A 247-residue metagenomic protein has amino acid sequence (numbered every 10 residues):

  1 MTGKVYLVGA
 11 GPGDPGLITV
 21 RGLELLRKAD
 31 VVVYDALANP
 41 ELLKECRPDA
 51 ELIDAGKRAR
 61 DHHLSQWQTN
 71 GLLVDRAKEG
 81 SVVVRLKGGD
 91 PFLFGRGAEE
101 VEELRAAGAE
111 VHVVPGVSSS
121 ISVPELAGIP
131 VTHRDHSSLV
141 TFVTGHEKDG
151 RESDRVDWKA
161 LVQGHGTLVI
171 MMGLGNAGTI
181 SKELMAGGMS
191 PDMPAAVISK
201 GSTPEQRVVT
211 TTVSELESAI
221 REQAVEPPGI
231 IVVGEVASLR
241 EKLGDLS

Functional and structural regions predicted by a protein language model:
M1-P15, V20-V117, E217-S218, G229: Class I S-adenosyl-L-methionine
T2-L7, E79-V83, L139, V143-S247: A contiguous loop/helix-start segment that scaffolds small-molecule binding in enzyme catalytic cores
L42-L43, L104, V123-P124, I180 (+1 more regions): Hydrophobic packing residues within well-ordered alpha-helices of enzyme cores
C46, A127, L184, G188: Active-site catalytic pocket residues across diverse enzymes, especially alpha/beta-hydrolases
A50-K57, G108-H112, V131-T141, G188-V197: Short hydrophobic/aromatic-enriched beta-strand-loop microsegments
D90-G164, R207-T210: Class I SAM-dependent methyltransferase SAM-binding "motif I" and its flanking Rossmann-like core
